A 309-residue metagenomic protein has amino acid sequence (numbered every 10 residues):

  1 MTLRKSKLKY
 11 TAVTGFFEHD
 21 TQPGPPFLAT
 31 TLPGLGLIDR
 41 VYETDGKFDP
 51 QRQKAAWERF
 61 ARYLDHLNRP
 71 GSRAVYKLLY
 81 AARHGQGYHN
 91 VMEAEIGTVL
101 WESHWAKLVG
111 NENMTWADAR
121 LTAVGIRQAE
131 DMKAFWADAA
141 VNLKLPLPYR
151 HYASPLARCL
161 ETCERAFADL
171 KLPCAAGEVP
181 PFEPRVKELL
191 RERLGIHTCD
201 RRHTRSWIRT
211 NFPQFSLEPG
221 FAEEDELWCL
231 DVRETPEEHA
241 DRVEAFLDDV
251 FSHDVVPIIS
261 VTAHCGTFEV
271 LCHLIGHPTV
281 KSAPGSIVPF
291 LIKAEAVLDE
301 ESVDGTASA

Functional and structural regions predicted by a protein language model:
T2-P181, V186, R209, D231 (+1 more regions): Active-site-proximal alpha-helix that buttresses catalytic centers in soluble enzyme cores
K77-A82, Y152-A153, P257-T267, L271: Beta-strand elements within well-structured catalytic alpha/beta cores of enzymes that handle phosphate/sulfate esters
G85-Y88, L156-C159, L190-E192, E226 (+2 more regions): Short, solvent-exposed loop/turn segments at secondary-structure junctions
N90-I96, E164, I196-D200, H273-L274 (+1 more regions): Short aromatic-enriched loop/helix-cap "lid" or pocket-rim segments at secondary-structure transitions that line
W101, G276-E301: Domain-level recognition of soluble alpha/beta enzyme cores, biased toward histidine phosphatases/phosphomutases
R185-G195, R201-D231: Histidine/lysine/aspartate-rich catalytic loop segments that bind and position anionic ligands
S206, L291, V297, A307-S308: Catalytic lobes of large eukaryotic enzymes
H239-V255: A short, acidic, amphipathic alpha-helical segment used as a generic capping/interface helix at domain edges
